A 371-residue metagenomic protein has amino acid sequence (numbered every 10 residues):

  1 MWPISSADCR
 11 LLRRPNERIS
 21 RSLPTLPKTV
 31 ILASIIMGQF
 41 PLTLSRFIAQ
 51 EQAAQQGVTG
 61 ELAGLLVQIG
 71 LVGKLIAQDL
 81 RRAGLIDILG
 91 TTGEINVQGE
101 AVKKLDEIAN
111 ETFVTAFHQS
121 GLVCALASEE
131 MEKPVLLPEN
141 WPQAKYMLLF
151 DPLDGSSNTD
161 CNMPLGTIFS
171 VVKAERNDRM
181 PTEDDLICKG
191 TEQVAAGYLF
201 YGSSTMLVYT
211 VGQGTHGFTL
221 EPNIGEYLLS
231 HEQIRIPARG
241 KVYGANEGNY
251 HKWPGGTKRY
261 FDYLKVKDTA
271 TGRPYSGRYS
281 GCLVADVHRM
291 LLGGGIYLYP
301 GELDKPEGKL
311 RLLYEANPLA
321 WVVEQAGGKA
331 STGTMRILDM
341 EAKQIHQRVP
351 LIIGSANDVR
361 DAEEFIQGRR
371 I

Functional and structural regions predicted by a protein language model:
S5-S6, S22: Intrinsically disordered, low-complexity segments enriched in small polar residues
L12-R13, P24: Glycine-centered signal
I19, T25, I31-S34: Short, positively charged and aromatic/hydrophobic N-terminal segments
A33-D87, E94-N96, E107-I371: IMPase-like, lithium-sensitive Mg2+-dependent phosphomonoesterase catalytic core
